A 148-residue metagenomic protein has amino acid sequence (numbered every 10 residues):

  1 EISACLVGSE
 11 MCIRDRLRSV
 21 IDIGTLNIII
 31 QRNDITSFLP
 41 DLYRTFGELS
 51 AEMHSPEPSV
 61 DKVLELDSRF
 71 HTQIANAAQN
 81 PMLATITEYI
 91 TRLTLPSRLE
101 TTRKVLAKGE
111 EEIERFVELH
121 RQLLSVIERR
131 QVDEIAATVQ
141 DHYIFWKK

Functional and structural regions predicted by a protein language model:
E1-G8, C12-I13: Single conserved hydrophobic/aromatic residue that forms the stacking wall/gate of nucleotide- or nucleobase-binding
R14-L17, I74: Conserved N-terminal beta-strand and adjoining loop/helix that marks the start of the Nudix/MutT-like hydrolase domain
V20-D34, A75-A78: Helix-loop "lid/cap" segments that line or gate small-molecule binding pockets
I21, T45, E52, S59 (+5 more regions): Amphipathic coiled-coil alpha-helices
I28-N33, L49-E57, T101, I127: Secondary-structure edge/capping motif, primarily at the C-terminal ends of alpha-helices and the immediately following
Y43-G47, T91-K148: C-terminal all-alpha effector/ligand-binding and dimerization domain of prokaryotic HTH-type transcriptional repressors
E57-L66, T85, L95, E111-E114: Amphipathic alpha-helical packing segments from all-alpha helical-bundle domains
Q79-P81, R130-Q131: Short loop-to-helix capping motifs
